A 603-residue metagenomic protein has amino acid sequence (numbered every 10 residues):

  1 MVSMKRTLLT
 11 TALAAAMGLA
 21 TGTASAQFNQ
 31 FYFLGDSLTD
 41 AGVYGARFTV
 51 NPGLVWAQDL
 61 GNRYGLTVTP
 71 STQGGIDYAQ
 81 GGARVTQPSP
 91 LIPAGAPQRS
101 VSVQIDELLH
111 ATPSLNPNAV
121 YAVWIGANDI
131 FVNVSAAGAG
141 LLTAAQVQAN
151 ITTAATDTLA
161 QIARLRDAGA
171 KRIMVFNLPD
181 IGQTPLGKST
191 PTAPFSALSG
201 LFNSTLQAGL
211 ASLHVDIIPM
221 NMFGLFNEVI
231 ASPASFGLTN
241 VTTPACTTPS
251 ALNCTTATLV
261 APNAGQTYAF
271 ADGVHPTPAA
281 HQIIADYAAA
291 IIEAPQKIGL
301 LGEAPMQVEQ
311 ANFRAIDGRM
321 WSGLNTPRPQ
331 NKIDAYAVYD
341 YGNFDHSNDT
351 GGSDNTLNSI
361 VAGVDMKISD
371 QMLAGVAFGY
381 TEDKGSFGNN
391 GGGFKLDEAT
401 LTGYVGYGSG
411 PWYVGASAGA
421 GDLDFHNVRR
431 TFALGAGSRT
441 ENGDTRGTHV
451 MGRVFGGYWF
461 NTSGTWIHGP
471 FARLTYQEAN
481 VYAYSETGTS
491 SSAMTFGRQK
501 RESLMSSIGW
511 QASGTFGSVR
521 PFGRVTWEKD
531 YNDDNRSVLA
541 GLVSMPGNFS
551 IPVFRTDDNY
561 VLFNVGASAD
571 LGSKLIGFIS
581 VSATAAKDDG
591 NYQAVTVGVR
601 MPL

Functional and structural regions predicted by a protein language model:
M1-A26, V405: Gram-negative bacterial Sec-dependent N-terminal signal peptides
S3, S25-R328, Y341-S347: Conserved active-site regions of diverse hydrolases
K5-L9, L19-T21, T67, N253 (+2 more regions): A detector of low-complexity, intrinsically disordered, Ser/Thr/Gly/Pro/Ala-rich segments
T11, T277, T445: Ser/Thr-centric signal marking residues that sit in or immediately flank functional binding/regulatory motifs
L13, M17, Q307-R319, W527 (+1 more regions): Short, Φ-rich (hydrophobic/aromatic) sequence segments
A20-T23, A311, I368, L571: Short loop/turn positions at the edges of beta-strands in beta-sheet-rich folds
K332-L603: Membrane translocator/pore-forming domains, dominated by Gram-negative outer-membrane beta-barrels
